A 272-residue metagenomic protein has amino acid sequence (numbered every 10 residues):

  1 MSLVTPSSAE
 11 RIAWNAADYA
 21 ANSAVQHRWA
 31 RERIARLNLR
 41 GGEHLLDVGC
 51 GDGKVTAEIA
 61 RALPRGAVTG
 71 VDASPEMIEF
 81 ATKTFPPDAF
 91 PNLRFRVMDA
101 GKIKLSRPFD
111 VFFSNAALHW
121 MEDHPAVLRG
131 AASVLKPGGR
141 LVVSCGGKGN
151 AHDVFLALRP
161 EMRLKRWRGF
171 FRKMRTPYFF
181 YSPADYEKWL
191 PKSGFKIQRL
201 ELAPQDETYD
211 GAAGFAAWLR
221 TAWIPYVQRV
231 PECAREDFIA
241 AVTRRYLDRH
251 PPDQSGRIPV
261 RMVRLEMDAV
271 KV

Functional and structural regions predicted by a protein language model:
S2-E43, K54-E58, M77-F80: Conserved class I S-adenosyl-L-methionine
H44-V48, D52-K102: Class I SAM-dependent methyltransferase SAM/SAH-binding core
G101-F112: A short acidic, Gly/Pro-enriched loop at the edge of an enzyme's catalytic core that lines a small-molecule cofactor
V111-H124: A short SAM/SAH-binding and catalytic strip from SAM-dependent methyltransferases
M121-E122, L135-P137: Helix-to-beta-strand junctions that scaffold the AdoMet/dcAdoMet cofactor pocket in Class I SAM-dependent enzymes
P125, G138-D210: Conserved catalytic/acceptor-binding region of the Class I
Q198-Q254: C-terminal helical/coil "lid" or tail adjacent to the Rossmann-like core of SAM-dependent
A217, R264-V272: Core SAM-dependent methyltransferase catalytic element
